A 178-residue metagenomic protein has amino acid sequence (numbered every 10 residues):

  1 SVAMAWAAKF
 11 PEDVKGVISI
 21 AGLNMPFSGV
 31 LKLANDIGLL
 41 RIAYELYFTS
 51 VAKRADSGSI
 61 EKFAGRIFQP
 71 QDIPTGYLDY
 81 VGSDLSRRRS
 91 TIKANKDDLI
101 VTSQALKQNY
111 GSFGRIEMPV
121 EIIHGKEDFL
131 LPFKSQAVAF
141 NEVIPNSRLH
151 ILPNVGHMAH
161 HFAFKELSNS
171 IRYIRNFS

Functional and structural regions predicted by a protein language model:
A3-A7: Short helix immediately C-terminal to the catalytic nucleophile in hydrolase catalytic domains
A8, V17-T49: Flexible "cap/lid" loop of the alpha/beta hydrolase fold
S28-L33, K134-S135, F162-F164: Short aromatic-enriched loop/helix-cap "lid" or pocket-rim segments at secondary-structure transitions that line
G29-L31, A52-G114: Conserved alpha/beta-hydrolase catalytic His-Asp/Glu region
S103, E127-L131, H157: Acidic catalytic loop of the alpha/beta-hydrolase fold
N109-Y110, M118, F133-E142: Short alpha-helix in the alpha/beta-hydrolase fold that links the catalytic acid
I116, I122-H124, D128: Short beta-strand/loop motif that positions the catalytic acidic residue of the alpha/beta-hydrolase fold
P145-S178: Catalytic active-site module of serine/aspartate enzymes centered on a nucleophile-bearing elbow/loop
